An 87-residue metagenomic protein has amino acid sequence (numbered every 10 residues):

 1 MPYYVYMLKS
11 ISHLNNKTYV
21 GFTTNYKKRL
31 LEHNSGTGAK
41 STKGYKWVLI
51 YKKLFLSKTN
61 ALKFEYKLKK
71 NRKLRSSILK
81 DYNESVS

Functional and structural regions predicted by a protein language model:
M1-S41, Y45, K52, T59-L74 (+1 more regions): GIY-YIG nuclease catalytic motif and its immediate N-terminal context
